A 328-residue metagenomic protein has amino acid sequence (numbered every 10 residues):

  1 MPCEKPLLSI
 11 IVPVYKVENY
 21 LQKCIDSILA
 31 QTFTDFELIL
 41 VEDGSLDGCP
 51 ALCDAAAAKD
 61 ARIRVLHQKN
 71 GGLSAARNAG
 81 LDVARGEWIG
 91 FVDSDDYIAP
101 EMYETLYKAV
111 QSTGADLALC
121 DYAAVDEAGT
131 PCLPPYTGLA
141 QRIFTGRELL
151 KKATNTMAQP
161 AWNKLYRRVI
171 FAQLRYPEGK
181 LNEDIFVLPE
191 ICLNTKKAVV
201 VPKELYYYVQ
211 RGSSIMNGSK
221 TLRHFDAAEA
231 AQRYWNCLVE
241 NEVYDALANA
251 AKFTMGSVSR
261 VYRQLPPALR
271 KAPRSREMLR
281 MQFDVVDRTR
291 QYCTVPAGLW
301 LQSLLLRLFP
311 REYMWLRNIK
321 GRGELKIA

Functional and structural regions predicted by a protein language model:
M1-L29: N-proximal low-complexity "stem/linker" segments adjacent to membrane-targeting elements
K5-L8, L29-L40, G48, D60-R64: Short loop->beta transition adjacent to catalytic acidic/histidine clusters or analogous donor-positioning motifs
Q22, F36, D47-A55, H67 (+2 more regions): Acidic helix N-cap motif at the loop->helix transition within catalytic regions of sugar-transfer enzymes
S27, T34, E42-L52, K69 (+1 more regions): A conserved acidic beta->alpha catalytic loop
Q68-A84, F91-S94: Glycine-rich, basic loop-to-helix element that forms the pyrophosphate-binding segment of sugar-nucleotide handling
L73, S94-L181, I185-A198, V209 (+1 more regions): Donor-binding/catalytic cores of nucleotide-activated saccharide and glycerol-phosphate transferases/polymerases
L205-R211, G218-D245, Y262-T289: Catalytic core of nucleotide-sugar-dependent glycosyltransferases
P267-A328: Membrane-interface aromatic/basic loop that binds lipid-linked glycans or pyrophosphate carriers, typified by
